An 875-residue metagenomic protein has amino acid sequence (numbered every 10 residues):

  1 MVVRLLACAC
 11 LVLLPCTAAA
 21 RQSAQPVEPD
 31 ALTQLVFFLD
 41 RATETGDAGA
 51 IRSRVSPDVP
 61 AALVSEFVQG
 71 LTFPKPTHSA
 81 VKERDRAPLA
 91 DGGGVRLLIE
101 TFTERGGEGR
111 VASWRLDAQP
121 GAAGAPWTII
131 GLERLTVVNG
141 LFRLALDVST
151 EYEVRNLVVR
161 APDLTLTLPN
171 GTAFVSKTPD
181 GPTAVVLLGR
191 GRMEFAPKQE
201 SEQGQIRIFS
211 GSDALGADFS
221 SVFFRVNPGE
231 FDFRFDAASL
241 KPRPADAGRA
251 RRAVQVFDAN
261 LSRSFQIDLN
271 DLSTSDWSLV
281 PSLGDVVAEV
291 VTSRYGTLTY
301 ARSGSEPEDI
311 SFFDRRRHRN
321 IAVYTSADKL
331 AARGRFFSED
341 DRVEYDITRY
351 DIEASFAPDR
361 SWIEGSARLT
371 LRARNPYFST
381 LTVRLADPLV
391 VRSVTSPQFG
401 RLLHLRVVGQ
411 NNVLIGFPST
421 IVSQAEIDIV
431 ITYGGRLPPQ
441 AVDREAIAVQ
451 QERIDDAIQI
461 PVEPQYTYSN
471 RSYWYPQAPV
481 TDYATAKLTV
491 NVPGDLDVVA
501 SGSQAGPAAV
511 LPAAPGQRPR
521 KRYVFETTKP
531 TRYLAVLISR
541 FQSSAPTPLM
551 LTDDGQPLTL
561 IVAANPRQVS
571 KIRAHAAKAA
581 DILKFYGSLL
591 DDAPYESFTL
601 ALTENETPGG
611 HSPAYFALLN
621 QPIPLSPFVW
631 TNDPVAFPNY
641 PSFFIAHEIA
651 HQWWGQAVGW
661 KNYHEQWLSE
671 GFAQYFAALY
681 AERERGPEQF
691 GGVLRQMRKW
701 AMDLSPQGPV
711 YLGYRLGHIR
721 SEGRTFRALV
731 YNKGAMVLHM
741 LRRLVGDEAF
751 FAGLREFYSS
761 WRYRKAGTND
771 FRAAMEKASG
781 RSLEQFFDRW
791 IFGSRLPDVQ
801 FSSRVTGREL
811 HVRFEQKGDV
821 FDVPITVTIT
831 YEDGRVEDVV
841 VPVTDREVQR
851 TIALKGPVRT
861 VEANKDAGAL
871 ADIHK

Functional and structural regions predicted by a protein language model:
L6-P15: Bacterial N-terminal signal peptides
S23-G107, N769-A773, K777, L783-E784: Short solvent-exposed beta->alpha transition segments
P76, A87-L146, E832: Exposed beta-sheet edge and beta->alpha loop/turn motif
G140-V158, P162-R252, V256, L381 (+3 more regions): A surface-exposed beta-strand-loop module
R225-E344, V430-F541: Extended, low-hydrophobicity, Ser/Thr/Pro/Gly-biased non-transmembrane segments
L283-G284, E289-E308, F312-A331, F336 (+10 more regions): Non-catalytic accessory/interaction domains
G334, D340-S366, R372-Y377, D387 (+5 more regions): Hydrophobic helix-coil surface modules that form long, contiguous segments used for peptide/substrate interaction
N411-V413, F525, L560-K817: Hydrophobic alpha-helical and helix-loop surface patches within well-folded domains that function as non-catalytic
